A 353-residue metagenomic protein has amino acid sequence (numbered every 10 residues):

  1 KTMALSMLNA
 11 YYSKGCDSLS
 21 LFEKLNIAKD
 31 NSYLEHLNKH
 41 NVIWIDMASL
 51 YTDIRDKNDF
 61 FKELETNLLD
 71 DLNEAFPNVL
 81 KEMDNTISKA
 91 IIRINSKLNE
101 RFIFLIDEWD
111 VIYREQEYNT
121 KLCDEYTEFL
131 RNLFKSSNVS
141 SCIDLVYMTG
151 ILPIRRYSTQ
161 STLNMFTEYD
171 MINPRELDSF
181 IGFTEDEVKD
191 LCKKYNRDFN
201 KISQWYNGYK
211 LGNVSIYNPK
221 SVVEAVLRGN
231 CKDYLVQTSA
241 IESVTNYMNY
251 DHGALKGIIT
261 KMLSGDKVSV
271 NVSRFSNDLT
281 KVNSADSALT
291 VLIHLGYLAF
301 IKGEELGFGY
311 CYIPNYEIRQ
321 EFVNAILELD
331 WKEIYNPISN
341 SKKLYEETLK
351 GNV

Functional and structural regions predicted by a protein language model:
K1-V353: Phosphate-binding site recognition
